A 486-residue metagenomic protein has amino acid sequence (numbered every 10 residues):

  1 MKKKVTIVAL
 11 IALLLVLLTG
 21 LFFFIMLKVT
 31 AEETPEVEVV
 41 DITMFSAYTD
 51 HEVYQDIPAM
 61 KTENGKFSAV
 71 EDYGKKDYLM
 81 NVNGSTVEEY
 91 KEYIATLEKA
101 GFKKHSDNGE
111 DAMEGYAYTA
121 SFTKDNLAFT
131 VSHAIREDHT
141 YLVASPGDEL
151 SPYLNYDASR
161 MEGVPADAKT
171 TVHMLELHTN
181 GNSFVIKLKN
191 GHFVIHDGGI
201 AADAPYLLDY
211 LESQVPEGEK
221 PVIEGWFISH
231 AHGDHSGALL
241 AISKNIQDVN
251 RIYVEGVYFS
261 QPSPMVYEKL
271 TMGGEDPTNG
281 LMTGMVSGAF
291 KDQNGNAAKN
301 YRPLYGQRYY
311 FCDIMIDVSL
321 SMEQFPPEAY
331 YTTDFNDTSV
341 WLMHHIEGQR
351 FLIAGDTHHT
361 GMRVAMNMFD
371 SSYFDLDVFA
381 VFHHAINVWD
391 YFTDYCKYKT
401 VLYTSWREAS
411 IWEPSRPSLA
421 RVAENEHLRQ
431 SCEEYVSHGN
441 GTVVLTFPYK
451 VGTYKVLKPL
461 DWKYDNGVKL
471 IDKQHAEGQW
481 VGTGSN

Functional and structural regions predicted by a protein language model:
M1-L15: N-terminal Sec-pathway targeting helices
G20-E38: Sec-dependent signal peptide cleavage junction
F22-I25, Q55-N108: Terminal, regulation- and interaction-focused segments at domain boundaries
E32-L79, E149-Y153: Compositionally biased P/S/T/G-rich terminal and signal peptide-adjacent segments that lie outside catalytic cores
G147-P221, K291-F374, L445-N486: Core dinuclear metal-dependent hydrolase active-site scaffold
A202-F259, N367-I386, K397-V401: Active-site metal-binding motif and surrounding structural segment of the metallo-beta-lactamase
S236-Q247, P264-G274, Y391-D394, P414-P417: Metal-dependent catalytic neighborhoods of phosphoester/phosphodiester hydrolases
V401-T404, A409-T483: Binuclear metal-dependent phosphoesterase catalytic core
